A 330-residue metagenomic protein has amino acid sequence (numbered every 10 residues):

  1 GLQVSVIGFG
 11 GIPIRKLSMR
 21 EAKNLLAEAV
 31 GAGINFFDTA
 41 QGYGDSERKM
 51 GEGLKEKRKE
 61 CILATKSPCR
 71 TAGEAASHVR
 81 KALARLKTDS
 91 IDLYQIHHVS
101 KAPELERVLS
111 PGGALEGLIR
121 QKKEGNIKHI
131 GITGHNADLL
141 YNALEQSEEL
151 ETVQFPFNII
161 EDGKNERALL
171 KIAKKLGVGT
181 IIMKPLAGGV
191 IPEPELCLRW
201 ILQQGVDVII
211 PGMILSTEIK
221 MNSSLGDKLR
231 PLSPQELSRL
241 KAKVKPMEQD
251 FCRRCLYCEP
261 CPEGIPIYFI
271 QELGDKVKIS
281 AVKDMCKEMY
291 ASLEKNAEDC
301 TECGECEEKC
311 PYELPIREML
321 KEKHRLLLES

Functional and structural regions predicted by a protein language model:
G1-C61: N-terminal binding-site loop/beta-alpha segment at the start of enzyme catalytic domains that lines or forms
F9, F37, M50, L63 (+9 more regions): Conserved, mostly hydrophobic/aromatic
G10, A40, Y94-H97, T133 (+3 more regions): Conserved residues at the C-terminal ends of beta-strands
L17-R20, G31, A72-I181, L186: Glycine/proline-rich, positively charged, aromatic-decorated active-site loop/lid region on the catalytic face
V30, I34-N35, A168-I182, L186-S330: Structured C-terminal cap/extension of enzyme domains
N35-A40, A64-T65, K128-I132, V153-F155 (+3 more regions): Short catalytic-loop micro-motif centered on adjacent basic/acidic residues
E60-L63, E149-F157, R230-E236: Short hydrophobic/aromatic-enriched beta-strand-loop microsegments
